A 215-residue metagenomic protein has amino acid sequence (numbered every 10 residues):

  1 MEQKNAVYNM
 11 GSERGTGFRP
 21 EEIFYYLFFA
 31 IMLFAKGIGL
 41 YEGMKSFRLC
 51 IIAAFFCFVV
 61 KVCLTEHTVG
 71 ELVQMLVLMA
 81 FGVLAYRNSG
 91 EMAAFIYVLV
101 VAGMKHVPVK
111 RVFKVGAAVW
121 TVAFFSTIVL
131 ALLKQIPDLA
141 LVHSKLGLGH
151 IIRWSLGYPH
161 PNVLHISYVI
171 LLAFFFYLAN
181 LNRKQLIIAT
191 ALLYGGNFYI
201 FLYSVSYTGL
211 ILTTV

Functional and structural regions predicted by a protein language model:
M1-R14: Short, intrinsically disordered terminal tails adjacent to the first/last structured region
G11-K36, F47-E66, G70-V215: Hydrophobic transmembrane helix bundles of membrane-integrated enzymes that assemble and modify cell-envelope
L40: Flexible, glycine-rich phosphate/dinucleotide-binding loops and adjacent beta-alpha linkers at cofactor/substrate
